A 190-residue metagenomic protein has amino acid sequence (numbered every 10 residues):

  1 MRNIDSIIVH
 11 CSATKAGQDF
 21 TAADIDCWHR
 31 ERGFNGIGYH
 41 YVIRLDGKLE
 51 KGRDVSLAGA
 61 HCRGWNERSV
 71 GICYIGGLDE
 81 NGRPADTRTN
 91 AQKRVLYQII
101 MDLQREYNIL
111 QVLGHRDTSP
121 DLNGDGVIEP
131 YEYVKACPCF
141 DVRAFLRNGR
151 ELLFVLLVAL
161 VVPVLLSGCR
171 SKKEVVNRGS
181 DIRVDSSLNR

Functional and structural regions predicted by a protein language model:
M1-I8, S12, L45-L49, N66-R68 (+2 more regions): Basic/polar, cationic surfaces and motifs that engage anionic cell-wall and phosphate/carboxylate ligands
M1-L57, N66: Short, conserved "active-site rim" segments that organize catalytic pockets and cofactor/ligand binding
S56-R63, M101: Short amphipathic alpha-helices and their capping/turn segments at secondary-structure boundaries
V155-P163: C-terminal single-pass membrane-anchor helix
R170-R183: Bacterial Sec signal peptide processing site at the extreme N-terminus
N189-R190: Short, solvent-exposed mixed-charge patches
